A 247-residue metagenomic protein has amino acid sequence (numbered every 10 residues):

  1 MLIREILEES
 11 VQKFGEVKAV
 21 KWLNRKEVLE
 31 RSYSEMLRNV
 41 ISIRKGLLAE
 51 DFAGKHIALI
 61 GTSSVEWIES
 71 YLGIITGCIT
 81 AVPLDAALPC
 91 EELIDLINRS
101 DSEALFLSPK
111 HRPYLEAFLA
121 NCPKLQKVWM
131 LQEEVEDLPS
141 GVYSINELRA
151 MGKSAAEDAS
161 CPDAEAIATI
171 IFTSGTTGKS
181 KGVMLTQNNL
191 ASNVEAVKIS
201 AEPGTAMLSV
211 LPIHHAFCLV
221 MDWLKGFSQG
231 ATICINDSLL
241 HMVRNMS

Functional and structural regions predicted by a protein language model:
M1, E116, E136-I167: Flexible, low-complexity linker/hinge segments
L7-R31, E136: AMP-dependent adenylate-forming
G15-K18, M130, A150-F172, K179 (+1 more regions): Conserved pre-ATP/AMP-binding loop-to-beta segment of ANL
L29, R44-L88: Conserved AMP-binding/adenylate-forming
E30-S34, A168-V194: Conserved AMP-binding A3 loop
L37-S42, A155, V183-P203, M207-V210: Conserved structural elements of the adenylate-forming
T76-E147: Structural core segment of the AMP-binding/adenylate-forming
A191-A206, I213-S247: Conserved AMP-binding/adenylation subdomain of ANL enzymes
